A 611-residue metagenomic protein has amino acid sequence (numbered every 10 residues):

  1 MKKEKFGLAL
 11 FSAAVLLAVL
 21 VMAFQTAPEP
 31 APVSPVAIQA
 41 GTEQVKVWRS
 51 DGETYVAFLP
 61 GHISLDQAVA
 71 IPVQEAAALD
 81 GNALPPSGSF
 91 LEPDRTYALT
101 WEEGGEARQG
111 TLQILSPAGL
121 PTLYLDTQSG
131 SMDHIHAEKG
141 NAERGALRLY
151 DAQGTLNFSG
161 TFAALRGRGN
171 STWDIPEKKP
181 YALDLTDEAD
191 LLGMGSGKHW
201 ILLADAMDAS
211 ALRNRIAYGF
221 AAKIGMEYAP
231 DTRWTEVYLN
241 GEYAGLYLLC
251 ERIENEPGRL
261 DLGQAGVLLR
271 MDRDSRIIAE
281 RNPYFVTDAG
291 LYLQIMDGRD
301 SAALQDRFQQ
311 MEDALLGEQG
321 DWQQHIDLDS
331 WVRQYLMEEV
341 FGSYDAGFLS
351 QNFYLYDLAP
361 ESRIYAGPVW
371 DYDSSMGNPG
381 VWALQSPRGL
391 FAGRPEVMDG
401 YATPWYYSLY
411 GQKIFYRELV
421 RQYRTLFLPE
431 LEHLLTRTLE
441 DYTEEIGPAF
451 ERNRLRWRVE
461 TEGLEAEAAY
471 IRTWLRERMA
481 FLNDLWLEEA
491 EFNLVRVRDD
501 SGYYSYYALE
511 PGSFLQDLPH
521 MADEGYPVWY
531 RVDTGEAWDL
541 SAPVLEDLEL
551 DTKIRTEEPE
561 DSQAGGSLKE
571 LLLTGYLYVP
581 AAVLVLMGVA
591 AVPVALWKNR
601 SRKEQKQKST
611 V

Functional and structural regions predicted by a protein language model:
T26-E92, E106-I114: Predominantly extracytoplasmic/ectodomain segments of secreted and cell-surface proteins
T42-E53, E489-G566: Secondary-structure capping and domain/repeat boundary segments
E75-G104, V532-D551: Serine/threonine-rich, repeat-prone extracellular segments and beta-strand-based repeat modules of secreted/surface
E143-A204, D300: Conserved oxyanion/phosphate-binding beta-strand-loop segments in alpha/beta enzyme cores
G160, T172, P176, Y292 (+6 more regions): Middle-to-C-terminal accessory/interaction subdomains
D187-D190, A204-D205, M226-P230, E242-M337: Internal "kinase-insert"/substrate-recognition segments embedded within catalytic cores of ATP-dependent enzymes
S567-L584: Juxtamembrane/start-of-transmembrane alpha-helix segments at the extracytoplasmic/lumenal side of membrane anchors
M587-V611: C-terminal membrane-anchoring or membrane-association module
